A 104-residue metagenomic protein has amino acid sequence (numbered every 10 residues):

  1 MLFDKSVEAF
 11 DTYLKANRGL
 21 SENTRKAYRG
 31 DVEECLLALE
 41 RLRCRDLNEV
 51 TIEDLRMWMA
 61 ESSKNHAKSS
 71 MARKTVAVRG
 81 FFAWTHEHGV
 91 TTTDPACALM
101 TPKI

Functional and structural regions predicted by a protein language model:
E8-N23, E33-I104: N-terminal core-binding DNA-recognition domain of tyrosine recombinases/integrases
G30: Short loop/turn segments immediately following the C-termini of beta-strands
